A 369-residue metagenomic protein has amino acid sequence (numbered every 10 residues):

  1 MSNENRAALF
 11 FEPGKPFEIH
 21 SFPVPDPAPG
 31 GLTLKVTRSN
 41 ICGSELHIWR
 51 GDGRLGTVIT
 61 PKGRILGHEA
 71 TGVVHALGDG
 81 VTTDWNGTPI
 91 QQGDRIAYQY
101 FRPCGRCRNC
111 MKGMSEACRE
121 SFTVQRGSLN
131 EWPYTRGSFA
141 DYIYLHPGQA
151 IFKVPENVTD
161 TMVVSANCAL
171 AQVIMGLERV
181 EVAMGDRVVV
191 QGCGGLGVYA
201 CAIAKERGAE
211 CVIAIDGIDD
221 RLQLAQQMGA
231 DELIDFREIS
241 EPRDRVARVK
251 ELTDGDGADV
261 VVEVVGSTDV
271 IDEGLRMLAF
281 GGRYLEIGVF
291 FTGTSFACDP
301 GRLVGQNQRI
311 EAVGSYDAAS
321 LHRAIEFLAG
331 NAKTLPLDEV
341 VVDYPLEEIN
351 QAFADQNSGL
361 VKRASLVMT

Functional and structural regions predicted by a protein language model:
M1-N3, R248, D272-R276, A318-T369: C-terminal hydrophobic helical "lid"/dimerization subdomain of Rossmann-like NAD(P)H-dependent oxidoreductases
P23-S39, R54-M111, P155-N157: Glycine-rich beta-strand-centered segment in the early N-terminal region that forms part of a ligand/cofactor-binding
D84, C104-Q191: NAD(P)H dinucleotide-binding glycine-rich loop of Rossmann-like/cofactor-binding domains, especially the beta1-alpha1
V180-V182, T253, V265, L278-A279: A generic alpha-to-beta junction signature in SAM-dependent methyltransferases
V190-C193, K205-E273: Adenosine-nucleotide cofactor-binding segment
G197-V198: N-terminal Rossmann-fold NAD(P) dinucleotide-binding loop
A209, Q226-Q227, D231, F236 (+2 more regions): Glycine-rich phosphate-binding loop and adjacent beta-alpha segment of Rossmann(oid) nucleotide-cofactor-binding
